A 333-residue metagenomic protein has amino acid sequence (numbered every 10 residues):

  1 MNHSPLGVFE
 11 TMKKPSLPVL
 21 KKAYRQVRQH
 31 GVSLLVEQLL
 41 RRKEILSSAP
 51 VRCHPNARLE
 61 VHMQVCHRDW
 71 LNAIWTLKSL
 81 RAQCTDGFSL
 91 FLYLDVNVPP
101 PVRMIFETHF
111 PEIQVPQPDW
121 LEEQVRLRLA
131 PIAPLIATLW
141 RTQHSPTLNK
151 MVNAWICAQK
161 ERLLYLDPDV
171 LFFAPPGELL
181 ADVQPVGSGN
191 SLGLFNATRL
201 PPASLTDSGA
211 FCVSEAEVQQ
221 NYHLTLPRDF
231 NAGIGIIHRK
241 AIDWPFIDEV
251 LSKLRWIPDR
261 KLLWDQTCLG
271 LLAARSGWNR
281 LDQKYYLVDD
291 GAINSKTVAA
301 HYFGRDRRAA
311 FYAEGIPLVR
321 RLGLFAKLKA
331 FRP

Functional and structural regions predicted by a protein language model:
P5-L129, H301-P333: N-terminal anchoring/stem segment of glycosyltransferases
E107-C157: Active-site-proximal specificity loops/subdomain of glycosyltransferases
D119-R128, L200-P202, Y286-G291: A short acidic, often aromatic-flanked loop/helix-cap motif at beta-alpha or helix-coil junctions that lines enzyme
L163: Short aromatic/hydrophobic "clamp" motif used to bind/position activated sugar donors
D167-L171: The conserved acidic donor/metal-binding loop of glycosyltransferases
F172-D207: Conserved donor-nucleotide/metal-binding helix-loop-beta segment in metal-dependent transferases, i.e., the alpha-helix
A216-R305: Catalytic core and acceptor-binding pocket of nucleotide-sugar-dependent glycosyltransferases
